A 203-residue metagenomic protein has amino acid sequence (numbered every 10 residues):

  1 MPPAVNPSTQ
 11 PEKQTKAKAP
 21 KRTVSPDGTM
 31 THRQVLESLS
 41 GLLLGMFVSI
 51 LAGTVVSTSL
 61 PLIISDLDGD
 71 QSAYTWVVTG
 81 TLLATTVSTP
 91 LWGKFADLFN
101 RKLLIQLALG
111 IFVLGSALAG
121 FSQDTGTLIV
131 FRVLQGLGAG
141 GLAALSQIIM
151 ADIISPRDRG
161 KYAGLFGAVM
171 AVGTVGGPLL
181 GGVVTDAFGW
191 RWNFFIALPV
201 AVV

Functional and structural regions predicted by a protein language model:
P2-V203: Transmembrane-helix bundle of Major Facilitator Superfamily
